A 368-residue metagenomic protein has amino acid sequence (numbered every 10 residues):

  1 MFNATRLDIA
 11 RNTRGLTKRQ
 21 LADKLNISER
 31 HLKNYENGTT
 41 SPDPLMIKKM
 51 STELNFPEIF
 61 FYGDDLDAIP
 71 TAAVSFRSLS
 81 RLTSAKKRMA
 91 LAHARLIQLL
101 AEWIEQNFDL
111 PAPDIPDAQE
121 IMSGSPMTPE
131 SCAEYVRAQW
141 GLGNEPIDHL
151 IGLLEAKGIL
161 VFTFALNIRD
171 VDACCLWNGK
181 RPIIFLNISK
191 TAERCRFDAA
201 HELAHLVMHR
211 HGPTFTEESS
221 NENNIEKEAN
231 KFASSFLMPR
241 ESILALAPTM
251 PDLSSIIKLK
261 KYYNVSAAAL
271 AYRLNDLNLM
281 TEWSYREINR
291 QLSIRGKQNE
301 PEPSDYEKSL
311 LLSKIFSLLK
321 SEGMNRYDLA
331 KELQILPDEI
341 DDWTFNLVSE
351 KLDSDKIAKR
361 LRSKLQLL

Functional and structural regions predicted by a protein language model:
M1-L368: Active-site hotspot residues in diverse enzymes, especially metal/ion-binding acidic/histidine motifs
